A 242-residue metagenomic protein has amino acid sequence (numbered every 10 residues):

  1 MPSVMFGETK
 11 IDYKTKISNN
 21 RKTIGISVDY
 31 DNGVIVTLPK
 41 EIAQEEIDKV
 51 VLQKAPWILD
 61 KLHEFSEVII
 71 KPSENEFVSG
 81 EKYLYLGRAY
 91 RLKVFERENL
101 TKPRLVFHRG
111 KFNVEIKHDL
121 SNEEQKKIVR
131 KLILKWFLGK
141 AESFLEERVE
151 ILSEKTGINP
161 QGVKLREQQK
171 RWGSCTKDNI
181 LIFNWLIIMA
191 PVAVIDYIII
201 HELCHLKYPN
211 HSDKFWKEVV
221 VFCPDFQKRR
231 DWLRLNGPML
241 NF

Functional and structural regions predicted by a protein language model:
M1-Y197, L206-F242: Active-site-proximal or metal-binding-adjacent scaffold patches in catalytic folds
E202: Walker B catalytic acidic pair
